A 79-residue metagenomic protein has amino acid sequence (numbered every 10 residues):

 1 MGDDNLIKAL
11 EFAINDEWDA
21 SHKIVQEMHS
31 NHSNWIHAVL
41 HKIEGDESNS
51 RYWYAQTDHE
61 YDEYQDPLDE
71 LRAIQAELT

Functional and structural regions predicted by a protein language model:
M1-N5, H29-N34: Generic helix N-cap/helix-start motif at coil->alpha-helix transitions
N15-D19: Short, composition-biased local secondary-structure segments
A20-S21, S50: Solenoid-repeat scaffolds in large eukaryotic assemblies
H22-H29, D58-H59, T79: A conserved position within tetratricopeptide repeats
H29-N31, I43-Q65: TPR/TPR-like (Sel1-like) alpha-helical repeat modules
E63-T79: Terminal, low-structured helical/coil segments at or just beyond the last alpha-helical repeat
